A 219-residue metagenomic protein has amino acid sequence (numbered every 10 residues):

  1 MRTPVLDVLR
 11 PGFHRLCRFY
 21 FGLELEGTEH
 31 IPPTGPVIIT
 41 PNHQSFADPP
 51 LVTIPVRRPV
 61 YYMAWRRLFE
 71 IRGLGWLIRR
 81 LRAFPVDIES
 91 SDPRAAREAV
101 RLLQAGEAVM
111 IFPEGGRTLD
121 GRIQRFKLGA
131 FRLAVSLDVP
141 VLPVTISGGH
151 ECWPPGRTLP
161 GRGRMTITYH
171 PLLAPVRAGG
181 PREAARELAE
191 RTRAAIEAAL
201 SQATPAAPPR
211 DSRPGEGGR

Functional and structural regions predicted by a protein language model:
P4-V5, R94-R219: Non-catalytic C-terminal accessory region of glycerolipid acyltransferases and related lyso-lipid remodeling enzymes
D7, P11, R18, P32-S90 (+1 more regions): Catalytic core of membrane glycerolipid acyltransferases/transacylases, capturing the structured, soluble-facing
R15-G35, P175: A short, well-structured juxtamembrane/interface segment
G27, N42, A64-W65, R82 (+2 more regions): A secondary-structure boundary/capping signal
E29, R66, D87, T145 (+1 more regions): Residues at the C-termini of beta-strands that transition into short coil/loop
